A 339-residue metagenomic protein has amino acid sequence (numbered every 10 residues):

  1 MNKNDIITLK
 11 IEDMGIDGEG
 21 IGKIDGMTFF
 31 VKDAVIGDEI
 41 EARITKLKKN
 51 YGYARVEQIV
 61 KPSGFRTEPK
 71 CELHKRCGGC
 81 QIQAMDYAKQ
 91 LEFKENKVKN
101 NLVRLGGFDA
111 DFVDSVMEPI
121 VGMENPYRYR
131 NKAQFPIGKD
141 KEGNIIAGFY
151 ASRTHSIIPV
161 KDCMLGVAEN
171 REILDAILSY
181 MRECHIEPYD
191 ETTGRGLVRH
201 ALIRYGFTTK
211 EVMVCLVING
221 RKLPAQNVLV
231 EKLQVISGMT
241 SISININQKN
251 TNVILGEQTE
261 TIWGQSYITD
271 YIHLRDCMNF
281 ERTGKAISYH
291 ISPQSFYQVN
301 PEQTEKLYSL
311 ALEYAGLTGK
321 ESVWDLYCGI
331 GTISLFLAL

Functional and structural regions predicted by a protein language model:
M1-L339: Accessory RNA-recognition modules of RNA-modification enzymes
